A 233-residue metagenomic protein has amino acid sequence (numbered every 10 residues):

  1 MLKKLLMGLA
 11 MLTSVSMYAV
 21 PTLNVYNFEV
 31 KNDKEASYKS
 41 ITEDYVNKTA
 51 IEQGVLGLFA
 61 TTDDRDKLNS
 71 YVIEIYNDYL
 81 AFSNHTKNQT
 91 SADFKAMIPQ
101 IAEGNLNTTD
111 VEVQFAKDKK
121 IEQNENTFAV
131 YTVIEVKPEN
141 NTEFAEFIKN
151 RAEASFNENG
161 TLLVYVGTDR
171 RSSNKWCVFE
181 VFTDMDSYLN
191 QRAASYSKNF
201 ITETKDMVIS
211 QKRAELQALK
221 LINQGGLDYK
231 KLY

Functional and structural regions predicted by a protein language model:
K4-S14: Sec-dependent N-terminal signal peptides
V15-A19: Sec/Tat signal peptide C-region and signal peptidase I cleavage site
V20-L23, F59-N69, K95-F128, L163-K175 (+1 more regions): Glycine-rich beta-strand-turn "strand-cap" elements at beta-sheet edges
P21-E29, Y71-I73, A129-I134: Active-site-flanking beta-strand signature of metal-NTP-handling nucleotidyl enzymes and homologous cyclase-like
E29-S40, E135-F144: Short, surface-exposed ligand-recognition loops at beta-strand->loop->(often short) alpha-helix junctions that present
K31-K34, D78, N140, S172 (+1 more regions): Acidic/polar helix N-cap motif
E43-F59, L68, I75-T109, F156-L162 (+1 more regions): An amphipathic, aromatic/His-enriched active-site/gating alpha helix that lines ligand/cofactor pockets
N124-V164: Surface-exposed interaction/gating patches
